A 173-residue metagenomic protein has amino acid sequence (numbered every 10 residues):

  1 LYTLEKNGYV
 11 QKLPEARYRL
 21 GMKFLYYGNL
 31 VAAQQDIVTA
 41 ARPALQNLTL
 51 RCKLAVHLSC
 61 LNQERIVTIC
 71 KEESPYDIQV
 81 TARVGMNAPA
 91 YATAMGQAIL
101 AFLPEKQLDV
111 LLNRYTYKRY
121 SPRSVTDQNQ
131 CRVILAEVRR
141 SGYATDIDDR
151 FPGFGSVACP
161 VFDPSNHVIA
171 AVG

Functional and structural regions predicted by a protein language model:
L1-Q34, V38-T39: N-terminal helix-turn-helix
Y26-D77, F102-Q107, R114, C131: All-alpha effector-binding/dimerization core of bacterial HTH-type transcriptional repressors
T68, D146, A158: Short hydrophobic/aromatic beta-strand element in the GNAT-like acyltransferase core that lines or flanks the acyl-donor
I78-R150: Short, solvent-exposed recognition segments
P152-P160: A short beta-strand signature within small-molecule sensing/ligand-binding domains used in signal transduction
F162-V168: Flexible loop/coil segments at beta-strand boundaries within sensory signal-transduction domains
A170-G173: Short, well-ordered beta-strand elements
